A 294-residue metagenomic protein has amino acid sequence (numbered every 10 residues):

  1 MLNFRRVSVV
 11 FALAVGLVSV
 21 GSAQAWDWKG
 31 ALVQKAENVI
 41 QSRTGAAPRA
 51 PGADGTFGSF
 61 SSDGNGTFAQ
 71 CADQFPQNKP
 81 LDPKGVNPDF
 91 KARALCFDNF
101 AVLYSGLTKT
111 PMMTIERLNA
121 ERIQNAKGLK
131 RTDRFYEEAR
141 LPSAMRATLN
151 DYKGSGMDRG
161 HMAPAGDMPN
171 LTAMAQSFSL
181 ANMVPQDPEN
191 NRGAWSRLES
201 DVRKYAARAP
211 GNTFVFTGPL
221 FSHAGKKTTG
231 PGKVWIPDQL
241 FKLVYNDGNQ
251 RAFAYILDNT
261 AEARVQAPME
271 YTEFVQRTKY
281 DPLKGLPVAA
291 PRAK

Functional and structural regions predicted by a protein language model:
R5, S19-K294: Domain-level detector for secreted/extracellular nuclease and nuclease-toxin modules, and for the ENPP-like C-terminal
S8-S19: Bacterial N-terminal signal peptides
